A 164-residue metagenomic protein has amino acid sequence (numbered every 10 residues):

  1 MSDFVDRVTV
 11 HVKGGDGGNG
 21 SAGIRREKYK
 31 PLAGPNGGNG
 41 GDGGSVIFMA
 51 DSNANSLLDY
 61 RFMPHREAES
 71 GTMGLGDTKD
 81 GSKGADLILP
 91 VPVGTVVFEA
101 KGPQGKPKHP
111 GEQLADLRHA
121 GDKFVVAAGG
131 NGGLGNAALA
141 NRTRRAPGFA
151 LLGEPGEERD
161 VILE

Functional and structural regions predicted by a protein language model:
M1-E164: Conserved P-loop NTPase architecture
